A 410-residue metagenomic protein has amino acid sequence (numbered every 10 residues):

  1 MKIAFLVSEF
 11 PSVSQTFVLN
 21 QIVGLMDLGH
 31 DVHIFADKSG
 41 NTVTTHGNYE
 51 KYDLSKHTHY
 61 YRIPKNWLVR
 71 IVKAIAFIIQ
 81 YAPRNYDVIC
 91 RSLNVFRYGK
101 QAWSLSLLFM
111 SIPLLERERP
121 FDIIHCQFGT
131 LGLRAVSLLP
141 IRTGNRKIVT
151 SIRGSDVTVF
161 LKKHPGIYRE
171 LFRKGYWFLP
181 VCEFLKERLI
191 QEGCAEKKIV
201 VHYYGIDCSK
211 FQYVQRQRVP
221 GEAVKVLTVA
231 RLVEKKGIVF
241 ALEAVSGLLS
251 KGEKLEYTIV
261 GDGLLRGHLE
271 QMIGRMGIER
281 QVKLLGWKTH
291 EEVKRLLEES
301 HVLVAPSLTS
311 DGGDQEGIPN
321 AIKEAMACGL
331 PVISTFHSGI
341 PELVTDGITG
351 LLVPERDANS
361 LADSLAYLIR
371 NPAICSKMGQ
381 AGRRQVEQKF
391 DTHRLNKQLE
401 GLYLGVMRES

Functional and structural regions predicted by a protein language model:
M1-P64, L115-F121: N-terminal subdomain of nucleotide-sugar transferases
F160-K163, I190, I206-E222, S410: Acidic anion/phosphate-binding donor-loop and adjacent secondary structure in glycosyltransferase catalytic cores
L179, Q215-S246, T258: Conserved donor-binding/catalytic core segment of Leloir-type glycosyltransferases
F184, G205: Carbohydrate-associated surface elements
H268-E291: Nucleotide-activated donor-binding/catalytic signature segment of Leloir-type glycosyltransferases, i.e., the conserved
E298-G313, L330: Acidic donor-binding loop of glycosyltransferase active sites
I322, A327, P331-S334, V344: Short hydrophobic beta-strand element within catalytic cores of glycosyltransferases and related nucleotide-activated
L343-G347, L351-A358, Y367-A373: Conserved acidic donor-binding segment of nucleotide-sugar-dependent glycosyltransferases
